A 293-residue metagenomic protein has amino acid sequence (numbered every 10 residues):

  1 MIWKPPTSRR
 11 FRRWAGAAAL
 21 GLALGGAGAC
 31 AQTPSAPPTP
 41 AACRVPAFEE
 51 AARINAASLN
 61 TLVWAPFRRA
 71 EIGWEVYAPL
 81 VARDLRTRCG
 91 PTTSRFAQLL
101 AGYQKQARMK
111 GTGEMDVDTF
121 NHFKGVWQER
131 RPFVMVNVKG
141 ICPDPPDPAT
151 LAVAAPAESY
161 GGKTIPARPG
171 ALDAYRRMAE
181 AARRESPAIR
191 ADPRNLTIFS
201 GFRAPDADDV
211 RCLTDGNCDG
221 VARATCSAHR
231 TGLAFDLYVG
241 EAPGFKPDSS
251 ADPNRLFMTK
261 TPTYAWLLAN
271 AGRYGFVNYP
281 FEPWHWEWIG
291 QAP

Functional and structural regions predicted by a protein language model:
I2-R9, R13, A17-G21, G25-R190: Cell-envelope/ECM-targeting effectors and their regulatory/trafficking segments
T92-A107, D206, P280-P293: Acidic helix/loop microenvironments that form the catalytic cleft of cell-wall polysaccharide enzymes
T93-F96, A181-S186, D206-D208, T259-W266 (+1 more regions): Short, motif-level signal for alpha-helix interfacial/capping segments enriched in acidic residues and aromatics/proline
T112, V134-M135, V210-T214, D248-S250: Short, solvent-exposed loop/turn and secondary-structure capping segments
M115, T119, W127, S200-F202 (+3 more regions): A mature extracytoplasmic/lumenal domain signature
A174, A207-R211, L233, T263: Amphipathic alpha-helical interface surfaces
R183-G216: Extended, low-complexity, intrinsically disordered C-terminal regulatory tails of eukaryotic serine/threonine kinases
C218-P293: Catalytic cores and adjacent binding grooves of peptidoglycan-active enzymes
